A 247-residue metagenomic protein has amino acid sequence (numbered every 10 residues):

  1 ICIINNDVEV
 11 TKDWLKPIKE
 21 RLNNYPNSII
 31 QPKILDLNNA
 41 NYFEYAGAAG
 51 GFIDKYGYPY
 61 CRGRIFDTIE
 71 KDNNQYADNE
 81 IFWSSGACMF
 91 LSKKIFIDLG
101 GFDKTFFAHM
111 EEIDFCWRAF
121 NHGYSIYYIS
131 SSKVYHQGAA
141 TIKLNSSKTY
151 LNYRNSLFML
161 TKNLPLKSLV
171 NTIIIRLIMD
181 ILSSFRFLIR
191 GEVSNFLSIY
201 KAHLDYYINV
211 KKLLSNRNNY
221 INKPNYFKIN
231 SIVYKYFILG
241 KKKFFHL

Functional and structural regions predicted by a protein language model:
I1-E9: Short beta-strand-to-loop acidic/aromatic patch adjacent to the donor-nucleotide binding site
I3, I29-L37, R62, I129 (+1 more regions): Short glycine/serine/threonine-enriched helix-capping/active-site loop that flanks the nucleotide-sugar donor pocket
V8-Y58: Conserved donor NDP-sugar-binding/catalytic core segment of glycosyltransferases
K55-C61, F66-L91, I113-F115, A140-L144 (+1 more regions): A recurrent flexible, glycine/aromatic-enriched loop bordering the glycosyltransferase active site that acts as
T68-I81, L214-L247: Glycine-rich phosphate/pyrophosphate-binding loop and adjacent beta-alpha nucleotide/cofactor-binding cores
Y76, F82-K133: A short, conserved alpha-helix in the catalytic core of glycosyltransferases
S125-F227, S231: Active-site-adjacent helix/loop segment of glycosyltransferases that harbors family-specific signature motifs
